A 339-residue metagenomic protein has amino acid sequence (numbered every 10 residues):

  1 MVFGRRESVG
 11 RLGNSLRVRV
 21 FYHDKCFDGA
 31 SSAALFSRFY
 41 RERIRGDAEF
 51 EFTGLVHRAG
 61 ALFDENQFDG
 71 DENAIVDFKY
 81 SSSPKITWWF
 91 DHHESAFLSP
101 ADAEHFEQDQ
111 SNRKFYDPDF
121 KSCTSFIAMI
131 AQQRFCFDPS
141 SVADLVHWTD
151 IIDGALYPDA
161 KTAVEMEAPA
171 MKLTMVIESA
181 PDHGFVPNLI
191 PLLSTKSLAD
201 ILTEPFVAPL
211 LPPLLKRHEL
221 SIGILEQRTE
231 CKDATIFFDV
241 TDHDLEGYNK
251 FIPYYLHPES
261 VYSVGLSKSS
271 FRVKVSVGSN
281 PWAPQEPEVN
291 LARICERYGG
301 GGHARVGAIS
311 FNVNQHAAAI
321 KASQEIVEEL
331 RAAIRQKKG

Functional and structural regions predicted by a protein language model:
M1-A168, P212, E230-K232, I236 (+4 more regions): Replace "Mg2+/Mn2+-dependent" with "divalent metal-dependent
L156-Y248: Glycine-rich, Lys/Arg-enriched anion-binding loops that position phosphate/diphosphate groups for phosphoryl
